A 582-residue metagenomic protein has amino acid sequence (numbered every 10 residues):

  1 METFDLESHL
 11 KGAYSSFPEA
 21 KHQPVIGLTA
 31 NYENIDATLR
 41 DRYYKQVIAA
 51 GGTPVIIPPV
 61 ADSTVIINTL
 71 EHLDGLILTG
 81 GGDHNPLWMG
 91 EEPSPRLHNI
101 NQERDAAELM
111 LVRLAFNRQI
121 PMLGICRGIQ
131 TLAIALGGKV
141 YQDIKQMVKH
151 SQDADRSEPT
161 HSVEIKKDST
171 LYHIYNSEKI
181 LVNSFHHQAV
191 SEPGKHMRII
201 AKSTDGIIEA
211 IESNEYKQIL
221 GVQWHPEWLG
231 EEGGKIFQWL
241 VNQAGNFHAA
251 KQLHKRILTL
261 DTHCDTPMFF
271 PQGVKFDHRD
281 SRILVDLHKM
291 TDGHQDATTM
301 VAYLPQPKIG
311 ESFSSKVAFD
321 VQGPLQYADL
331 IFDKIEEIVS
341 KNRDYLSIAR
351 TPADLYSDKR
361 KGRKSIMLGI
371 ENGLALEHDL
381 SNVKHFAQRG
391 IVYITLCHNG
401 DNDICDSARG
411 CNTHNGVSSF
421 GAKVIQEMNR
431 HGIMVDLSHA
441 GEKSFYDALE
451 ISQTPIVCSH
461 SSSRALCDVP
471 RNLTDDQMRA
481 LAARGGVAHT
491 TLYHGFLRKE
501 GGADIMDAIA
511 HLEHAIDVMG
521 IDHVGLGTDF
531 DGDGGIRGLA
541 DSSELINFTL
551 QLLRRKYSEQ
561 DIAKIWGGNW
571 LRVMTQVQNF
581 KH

Functional and structural regions predicted by a protein language model:
M1-I125, I134, Y141, K145-I174 (+5 more regions): N-terminal beta1-alpha1 cap of cysteine-dependent amidohydrolase-like domains
P24-V25, T53, P121, K139 (+8 more regions): Proline-centered loop/turn at the N-terminus of a beta-strand
G51, Q119-I120, G137, H294 (+3 more regions): Glycine-centered short loops/turns at secondary-structure junctions
G138, A353-L355, D379-V383, D406 (+1 more regions): Distinct, well-ordered alpha-helical segments
S184-Q188, G221-P226, T259-T266, A440 (+1 more regions): Histidine-centered catalytic micro-motifs
Y216, H294-Q295, I391-Y393, H431-I433 (+2 more regions): Glycine-enriched alpha-helix->loop->beta-strand junction motifs that scaffold or abut catalytic
A249-T413, D468-H489, Y493-L526, F530-H582: N-terminal hydrophobic targeting/anchoring segments and the immediately downstream early-domain regions of hydrolases
H414-H431, A448-C458: Alpha-helix-loop-beta-strand connector modules within alpha/beta enzyme cores
